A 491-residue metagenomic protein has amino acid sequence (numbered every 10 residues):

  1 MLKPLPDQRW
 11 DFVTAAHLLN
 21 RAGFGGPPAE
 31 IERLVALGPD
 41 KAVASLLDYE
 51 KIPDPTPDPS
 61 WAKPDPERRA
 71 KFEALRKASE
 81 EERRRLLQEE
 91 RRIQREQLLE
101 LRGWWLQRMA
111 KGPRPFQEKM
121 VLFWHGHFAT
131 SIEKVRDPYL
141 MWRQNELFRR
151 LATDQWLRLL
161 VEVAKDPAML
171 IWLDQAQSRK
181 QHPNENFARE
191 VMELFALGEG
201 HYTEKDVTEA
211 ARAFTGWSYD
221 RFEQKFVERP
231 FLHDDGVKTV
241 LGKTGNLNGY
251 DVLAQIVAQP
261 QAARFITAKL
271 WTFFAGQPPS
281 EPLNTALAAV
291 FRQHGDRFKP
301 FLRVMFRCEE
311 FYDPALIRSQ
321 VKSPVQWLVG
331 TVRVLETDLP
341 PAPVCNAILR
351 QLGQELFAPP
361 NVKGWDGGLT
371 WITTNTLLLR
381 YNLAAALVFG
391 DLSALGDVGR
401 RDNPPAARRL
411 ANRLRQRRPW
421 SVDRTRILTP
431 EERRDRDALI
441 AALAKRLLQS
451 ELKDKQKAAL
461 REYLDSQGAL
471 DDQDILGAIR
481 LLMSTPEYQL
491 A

Functional and structural regions predicted by a protein language model:
L2-D11, A16-P28, Q259, A263-H294 (+1 more regions): Flexible, low-complexity segments enriched for small/polar residues
F12-R21, I93-E96, K119, H182-N186 (+2 more regions): Short, compositionally biased low-complexity segments
A15, I31, P39-V43, V207 (+2 more regions): Hydrophobic/aromatic residues in well-formed alpha-helices
G26-L151: N-terminal accessory alpha/beta regions
L34-V35, L46-L47, A110, F148 (+7 more regions): Hydrophobic residues in alpha-helical segments
S79-L87, L98-W105, D137-Q351: Active-site substrate-binding loop specific to GH73 endo-beta-N-acetylglucosaminidase modules in bacterial autolysins
